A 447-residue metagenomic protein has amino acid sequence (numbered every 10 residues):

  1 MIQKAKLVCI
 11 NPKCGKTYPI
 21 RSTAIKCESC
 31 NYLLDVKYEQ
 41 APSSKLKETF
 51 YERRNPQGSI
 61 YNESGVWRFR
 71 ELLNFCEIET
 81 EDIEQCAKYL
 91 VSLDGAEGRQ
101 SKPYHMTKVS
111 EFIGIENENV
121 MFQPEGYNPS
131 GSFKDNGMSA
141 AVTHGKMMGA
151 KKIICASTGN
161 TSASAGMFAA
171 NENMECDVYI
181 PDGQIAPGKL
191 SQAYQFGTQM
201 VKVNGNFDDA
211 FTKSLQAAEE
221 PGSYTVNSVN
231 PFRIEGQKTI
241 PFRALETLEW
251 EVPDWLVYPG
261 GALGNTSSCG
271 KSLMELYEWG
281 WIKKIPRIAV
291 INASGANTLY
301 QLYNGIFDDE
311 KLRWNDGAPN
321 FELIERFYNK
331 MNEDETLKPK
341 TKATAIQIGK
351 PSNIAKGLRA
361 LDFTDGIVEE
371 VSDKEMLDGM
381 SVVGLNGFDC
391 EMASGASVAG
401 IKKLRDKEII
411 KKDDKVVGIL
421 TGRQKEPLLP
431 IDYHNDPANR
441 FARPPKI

Functional and structural regions predicted by a protein language model:
Q3-K88: N-terminal juxtadomain amphipathic helix that follows a signal peptide/anchor or precedes a small N-terminal auxiliary
V66-G149: Positively charged, low-complexity intrinsically disordered leader regions
E125-F133, K152-T161, V229-R233, Y258-A262 (+3 more regions): Active-site nucleophile and cofactor-binding loops and adjacent substrate-binding regions of central metabolic enzymes
D135-A140, K152-E172, A186-G188, I234 (+4 more regions): Short glycine/serine/threonine-rich phosphate/pyrophosphate-binding segments that cradle anionic phosphate groups
A141, G145-F168, N173-P181, V252-A262 (+2 more regions): A short, small-residue-rich loop immediately preceding and capping a beta-strand
N171, V398-I447: Catalytic phosphate/nucleotide-handling subdomain of diverse soluble enzymes
D177-V252, P259, N320-L358: Small/polar-residue-rich loop-to-helix segments that shape phosphate-bearing ligand pockets
D208-G222, E275-C390, Y433-I447: Active-site/ligand-binding loops adjacent to catalytic centers
